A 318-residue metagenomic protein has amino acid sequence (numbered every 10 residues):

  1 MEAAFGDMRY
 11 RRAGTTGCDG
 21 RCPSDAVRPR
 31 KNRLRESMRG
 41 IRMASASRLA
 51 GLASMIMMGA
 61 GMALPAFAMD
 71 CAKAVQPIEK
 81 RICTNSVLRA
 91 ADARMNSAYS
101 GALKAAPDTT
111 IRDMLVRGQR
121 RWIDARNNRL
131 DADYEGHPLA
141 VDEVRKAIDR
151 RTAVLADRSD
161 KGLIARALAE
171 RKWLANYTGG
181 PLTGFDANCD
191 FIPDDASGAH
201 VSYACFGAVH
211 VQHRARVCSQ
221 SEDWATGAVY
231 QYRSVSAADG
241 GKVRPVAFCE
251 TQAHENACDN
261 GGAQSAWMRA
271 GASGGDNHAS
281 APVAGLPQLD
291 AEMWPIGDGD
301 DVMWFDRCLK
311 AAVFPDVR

Functional and structural regions predicted by a protein language model:
A3-A4, A13-T16, A26: Ala/Thr-enriched low-complexity intrinsically disordered regions
D7-Y10, D25, N32: Intrinsic-disorder-associated, low-complexity terminal segments enriched in Asp/Asn/His/Tyr and depleted of Lys/Arg
S24, S37, S45-S47: Serine residues within intrinsically disordered or low-complexity segments
R28-R42: Short, Lys/Arg-enriched N-terminal segments with co-localized hydrophobic residues within the first ~10-30 amino acids
A50-G61: Bacterial N-terminal signal peptides
A66-R318: N-terminal alpha-helical modules
